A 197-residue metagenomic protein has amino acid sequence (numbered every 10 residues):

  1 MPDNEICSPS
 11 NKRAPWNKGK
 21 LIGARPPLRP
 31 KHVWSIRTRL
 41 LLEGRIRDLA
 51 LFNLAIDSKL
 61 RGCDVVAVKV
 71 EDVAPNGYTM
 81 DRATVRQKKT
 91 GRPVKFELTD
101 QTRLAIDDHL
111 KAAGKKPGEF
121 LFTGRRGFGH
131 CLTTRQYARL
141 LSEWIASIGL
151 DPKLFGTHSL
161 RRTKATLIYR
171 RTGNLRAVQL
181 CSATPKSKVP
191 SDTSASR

Functional and structural regions predicted by a protein language model:
M1-R197: Conserved catalytic core of the tyrosine transesterase superfamily
